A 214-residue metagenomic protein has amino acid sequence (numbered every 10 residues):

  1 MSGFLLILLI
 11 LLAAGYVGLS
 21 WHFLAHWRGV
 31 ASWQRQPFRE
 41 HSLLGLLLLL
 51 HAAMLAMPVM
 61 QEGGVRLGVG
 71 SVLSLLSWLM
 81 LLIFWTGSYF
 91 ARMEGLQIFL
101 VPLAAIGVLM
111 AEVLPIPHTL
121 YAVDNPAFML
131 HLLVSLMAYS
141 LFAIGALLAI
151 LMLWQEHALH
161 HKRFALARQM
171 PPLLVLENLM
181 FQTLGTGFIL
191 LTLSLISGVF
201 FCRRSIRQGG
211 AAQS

Functional and structural regions predicted by a protein language model:
M1-Y16, A138-F142: Hydrophobic transmembrane alpha-helical segments in integral membrane proteins
L8-V30: N-terminal signal-anchor/start-transfer transmembrane helix
R35-L44, G70-S71, E94-A105: Cytoplasmic-side transmembrane-helix entry/capping segments in multi-pass membrane proteins
S42-V59, L109-V113: A generic, lipid-embedded transmembrane alpha helix
L50-F99, C202-S214: Membrane-interface helix-loop-helix modules in multi-pass inner-membrane proteins
S88-M137: Hydrophobic alpha-helical segments and helix pairs
M137-H161, L190-T192: Transmembrane alpha-helix/helix-exit interface in multi-pass inner-membrane proteins
A158-R203: A mid-sequence, solvent-exposed acidic-amphipathic segment
